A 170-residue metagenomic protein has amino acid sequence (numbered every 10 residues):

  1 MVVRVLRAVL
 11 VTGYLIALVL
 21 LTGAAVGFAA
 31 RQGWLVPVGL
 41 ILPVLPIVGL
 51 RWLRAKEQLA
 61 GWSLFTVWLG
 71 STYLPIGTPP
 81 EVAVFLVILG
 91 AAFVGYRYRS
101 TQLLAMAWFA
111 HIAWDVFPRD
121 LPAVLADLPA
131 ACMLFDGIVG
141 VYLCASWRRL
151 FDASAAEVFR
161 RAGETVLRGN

Functional and structural regions predicted by a protein language model:
V2-T101, L121-N170: Metal-centered catalytic cores of metalloenzymes
M106-R119: Histidine-centered catalytic micro-motifs
